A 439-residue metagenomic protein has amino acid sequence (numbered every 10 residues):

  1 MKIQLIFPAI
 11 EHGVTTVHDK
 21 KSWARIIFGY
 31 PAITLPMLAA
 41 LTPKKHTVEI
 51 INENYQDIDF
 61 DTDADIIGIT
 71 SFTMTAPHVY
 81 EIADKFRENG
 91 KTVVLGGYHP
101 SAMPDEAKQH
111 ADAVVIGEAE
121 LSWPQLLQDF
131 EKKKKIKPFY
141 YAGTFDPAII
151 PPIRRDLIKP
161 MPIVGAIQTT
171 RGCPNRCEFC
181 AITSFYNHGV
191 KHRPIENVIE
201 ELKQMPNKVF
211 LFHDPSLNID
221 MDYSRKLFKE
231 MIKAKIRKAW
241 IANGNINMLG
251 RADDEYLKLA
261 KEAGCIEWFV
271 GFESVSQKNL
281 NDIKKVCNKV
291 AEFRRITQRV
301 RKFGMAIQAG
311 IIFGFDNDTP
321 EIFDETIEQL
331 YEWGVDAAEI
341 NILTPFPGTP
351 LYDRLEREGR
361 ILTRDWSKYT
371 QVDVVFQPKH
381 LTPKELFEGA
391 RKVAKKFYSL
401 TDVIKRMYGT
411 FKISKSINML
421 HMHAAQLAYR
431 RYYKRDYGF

Functional and structural regions predicted by a protein language model:
M1-V209: Acidic, low-complexity intrinsically disordered segments
K2-P8, H12, R25, T47-I50 (+4 more regions): Radical SAM enzyme core and accessory elements
I10-T16, E106, N175, M221-D222 (+4 more regions): Flexible glycine/acidic-rich beta-alpha junction loops that bind and position SAM and/or redox cofactors in anaerobic
L38-E49, A263, I296-I307, W333 (+2 more regions): A structural motif corresponding to the C-terminal end of an alpha-helix and its immediate exit/capping segment
D59, A64-G68, F228-M231, T319-V335 (+1 more regions): Short, electropositive alpha-helical surface patch
V94-L95, V115, I241, Q308 (+1 more regions): Structural detector of well-ordered beta-strand residues that form the stable sheet scaffold of enzyme domains
E106-Q125, L259-W268, E325-I340: Structural recognition of alpha->loop->beta junctions
P151-Q308, E321, E328: Radical SAM [4Fe-4S] cluster-binding motif and immediate context
